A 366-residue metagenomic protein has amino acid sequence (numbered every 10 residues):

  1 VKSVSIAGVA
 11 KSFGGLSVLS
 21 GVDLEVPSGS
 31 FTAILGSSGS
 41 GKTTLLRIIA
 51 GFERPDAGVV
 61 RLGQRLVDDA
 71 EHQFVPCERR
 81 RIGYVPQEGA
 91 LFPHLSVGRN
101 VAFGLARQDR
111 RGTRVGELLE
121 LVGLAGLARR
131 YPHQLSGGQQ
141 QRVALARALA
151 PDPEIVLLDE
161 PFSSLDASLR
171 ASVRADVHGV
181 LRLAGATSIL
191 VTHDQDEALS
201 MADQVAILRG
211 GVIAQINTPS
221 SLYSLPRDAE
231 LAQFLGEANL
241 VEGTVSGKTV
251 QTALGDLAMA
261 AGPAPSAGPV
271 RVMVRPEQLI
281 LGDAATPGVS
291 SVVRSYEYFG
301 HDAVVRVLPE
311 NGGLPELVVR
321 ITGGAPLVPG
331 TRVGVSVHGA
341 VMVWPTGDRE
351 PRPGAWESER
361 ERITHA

Functional and structural regions predicted by a protein language model:
L35-S37: The feature captures the beta-strand-to-loop junction immediately N-terminal to the Walker
A50: Helix-to-loop junction immediately C-terminal to a conserved catalytic motif
D56-V59, G210: Conserved coupling/switch loops of ABC nucleotide-binding domains, chiefly the family-specific signature
G58-A70: Conserved ABC transporter NBD signature motif
R81-G83, Q87, L91, S96-E230: ABC ATPase nucleotide-binding domains
A238, K248-A366: Non-catalytic connector elements of ABC transporters
